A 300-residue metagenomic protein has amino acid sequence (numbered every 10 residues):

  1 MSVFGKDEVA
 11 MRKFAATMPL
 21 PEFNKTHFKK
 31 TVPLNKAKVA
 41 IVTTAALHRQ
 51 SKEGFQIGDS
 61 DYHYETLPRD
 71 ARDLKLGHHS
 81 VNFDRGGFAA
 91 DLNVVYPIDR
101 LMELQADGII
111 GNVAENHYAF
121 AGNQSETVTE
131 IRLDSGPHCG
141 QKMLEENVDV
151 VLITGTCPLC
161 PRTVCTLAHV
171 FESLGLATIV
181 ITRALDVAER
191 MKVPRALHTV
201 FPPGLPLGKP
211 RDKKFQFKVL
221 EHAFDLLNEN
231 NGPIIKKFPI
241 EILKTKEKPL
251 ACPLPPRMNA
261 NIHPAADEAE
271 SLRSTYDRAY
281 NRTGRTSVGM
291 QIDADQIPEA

Functional and structural regions predicted by a protein language model:
M1-L174, I179-L226, K236-K248, C252-A300: Metallocofactor- and cofactor-centric catalytic cores in central/energy metabolism, strongly enriched
N231: Active-site/ligand-binding-proximal alpha/beta "capping" segment
